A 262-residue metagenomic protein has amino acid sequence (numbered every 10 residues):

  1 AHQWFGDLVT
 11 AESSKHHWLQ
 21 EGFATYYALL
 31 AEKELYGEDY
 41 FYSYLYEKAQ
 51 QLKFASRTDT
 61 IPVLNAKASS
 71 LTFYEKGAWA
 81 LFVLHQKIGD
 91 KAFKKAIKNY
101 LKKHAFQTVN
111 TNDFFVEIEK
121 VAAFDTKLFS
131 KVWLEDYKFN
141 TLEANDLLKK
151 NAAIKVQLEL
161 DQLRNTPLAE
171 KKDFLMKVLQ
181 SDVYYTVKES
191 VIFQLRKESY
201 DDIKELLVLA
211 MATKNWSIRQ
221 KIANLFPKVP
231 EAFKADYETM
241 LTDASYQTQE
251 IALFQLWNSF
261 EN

Functional and structural regions predicted by a protein language model:
A1, F5: Short alpha-helix carrying the canonical HExxH Zn2+-binding catalytic motif
G6, A11-E12: A donor-sugar binding/catalytic signature common to diverse glycosyltransferases and related nucleotide-sugar
L8, H85-I88, A96-Y100: Active-site and adjacent substrate-binding regions of carbohydrate-active enzymes
S14-F82, Q86-K87, H104, V121 (+1 more regions): Acidic/His/Gly-enriched intrinsically disordered linker/tail segments that often contain short helix/coil "MoRF-like"
E21, E75-A78, F82, K94 (+3 more regions): Non-catalytic, well-ordered alpha-helical scaffold segments
F23, G77-A80, G89, F93-A96 (+3 more regions): Stable alpha-helical elements in mature extracytoplasmic
F106-N258: Beta/coil-rich, acidic/histidine-enriched accessory regions frequently appended to metallopeptidases
E261-N262: Short, intrinsically disordered, charge-balanced linker/junction segments flanking boundaries in proteins
